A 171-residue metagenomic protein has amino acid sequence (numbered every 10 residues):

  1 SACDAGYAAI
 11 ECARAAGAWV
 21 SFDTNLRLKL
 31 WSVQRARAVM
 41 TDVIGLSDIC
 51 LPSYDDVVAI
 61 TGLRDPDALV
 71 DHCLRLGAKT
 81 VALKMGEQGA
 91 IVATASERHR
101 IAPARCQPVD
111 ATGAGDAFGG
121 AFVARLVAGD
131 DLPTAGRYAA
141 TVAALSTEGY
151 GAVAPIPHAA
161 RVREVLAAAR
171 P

Functional and structural regions predicted by a protein language model:
S1-H72, Q88-A90: Conserved beta-alpha-beta core of the PfkB/ribokinase-like small-molecule kinase fold
E11-A15, G62-P171: Conserved phosphate-binding/catalytic region of the ribokinase-like
